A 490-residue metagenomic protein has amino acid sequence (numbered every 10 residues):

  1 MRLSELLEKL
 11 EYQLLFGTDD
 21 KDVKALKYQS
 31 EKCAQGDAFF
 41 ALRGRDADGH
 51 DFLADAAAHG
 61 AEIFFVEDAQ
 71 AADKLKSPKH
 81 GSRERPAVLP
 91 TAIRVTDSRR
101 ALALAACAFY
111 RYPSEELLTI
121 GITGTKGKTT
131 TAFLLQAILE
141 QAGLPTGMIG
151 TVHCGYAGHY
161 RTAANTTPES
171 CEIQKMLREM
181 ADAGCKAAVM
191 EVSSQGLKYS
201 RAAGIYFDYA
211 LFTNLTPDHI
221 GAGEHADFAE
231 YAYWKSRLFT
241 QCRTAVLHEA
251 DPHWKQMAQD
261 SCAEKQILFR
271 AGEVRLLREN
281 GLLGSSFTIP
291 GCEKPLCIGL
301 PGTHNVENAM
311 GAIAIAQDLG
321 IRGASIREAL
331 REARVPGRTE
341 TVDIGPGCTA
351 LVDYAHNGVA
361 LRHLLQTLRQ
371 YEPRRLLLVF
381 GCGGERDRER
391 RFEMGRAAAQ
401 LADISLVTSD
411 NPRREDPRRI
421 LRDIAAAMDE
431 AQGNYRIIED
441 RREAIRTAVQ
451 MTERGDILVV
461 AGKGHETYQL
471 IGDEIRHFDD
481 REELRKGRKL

Functional and structural regions predicted by a protein language model:
M1-L104, T240, R278, L283 (+5 more regions): N-terminal leader/targeting and accessory segments in enzymes
M1-L14, C33-A38, D48-A54, K265 (+3 more regions): ATP-dependent carboxylate-amine ligase
L7-L10, R100-E249, H253-C262, E372: Phosphate-binding loop of NTP-binding sites
T18, V66-E67, T96, G150 (+5 more regions): Short loop/edge segments at beta-strand edges and connector loops that shape dinucleotide/nucleotide cofactor-binding
A25-Y28, G60-E67, V189-M190, A245-E249 (+1 more regions): Short, hydrophobic beta-strand segments that form beta-sheet elements in well-ordered domains
L53-A58, A181, A203, R369: Non-catalytic positions within long, well-ordered alpha-helices that form the structural scaffold/packing of enzyme
E62-D68, A245-A250, V379-F380, D403-N411: Short internal beta-strands
A72-D73, A183, K198, D208-A350 (+2 more regions): Acidic, Mg2+-coordinating active-site environments of NTP-dependent enzymes
